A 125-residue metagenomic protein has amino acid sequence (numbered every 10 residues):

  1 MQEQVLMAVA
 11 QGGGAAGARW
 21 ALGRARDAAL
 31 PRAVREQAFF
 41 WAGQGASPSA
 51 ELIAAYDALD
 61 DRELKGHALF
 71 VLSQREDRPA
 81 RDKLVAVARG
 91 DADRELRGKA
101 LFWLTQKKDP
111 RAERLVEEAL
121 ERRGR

Functional and structural regions predicted by a protein language model:
M1-V9, A42, G124: Amphipathic, non-transmembrane alpha-helical stretches in extra-cytosolic proteins
E3, G14-R26, A46-A58, D77-R89 (+1 more regions): Amphipathic alpha-helical scaffolding segments comprising HEAT/armadillo-like alpha-solenoid repeats
M7, A21, F39-A42, F70 (+2 more regions): Sensor of tandemly repeated, compositionally biased sequence architecture
V9, G13, A42-A46, L72 (+3 more regions): Alpha-solenoid repeat junctions
A15, L30-A33, D61-E63, R78 (+2 more regions): Alpha-helix N-cap/helix-start positions at coil->helix boundaries
R26, R35-Q74: Alpha-helical adaptor scaffolds
G66-Q106: Ankyrin-repeat and related helical/solenoid repeat scaffolds used for protein-protein interactions
